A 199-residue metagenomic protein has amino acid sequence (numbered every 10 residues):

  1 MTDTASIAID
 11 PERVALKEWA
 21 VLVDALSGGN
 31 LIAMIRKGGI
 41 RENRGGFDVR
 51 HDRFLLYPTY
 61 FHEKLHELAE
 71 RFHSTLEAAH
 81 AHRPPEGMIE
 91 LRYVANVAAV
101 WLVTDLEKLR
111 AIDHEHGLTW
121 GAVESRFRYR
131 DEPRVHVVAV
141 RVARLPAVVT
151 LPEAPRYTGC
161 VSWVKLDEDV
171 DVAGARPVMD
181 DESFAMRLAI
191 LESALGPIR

Functional and structural regions predicted by a protein language model:
T2-R199: Structured alpha/beta reader/binder surfaces that contact nucleic acids or chromatin modification marks
